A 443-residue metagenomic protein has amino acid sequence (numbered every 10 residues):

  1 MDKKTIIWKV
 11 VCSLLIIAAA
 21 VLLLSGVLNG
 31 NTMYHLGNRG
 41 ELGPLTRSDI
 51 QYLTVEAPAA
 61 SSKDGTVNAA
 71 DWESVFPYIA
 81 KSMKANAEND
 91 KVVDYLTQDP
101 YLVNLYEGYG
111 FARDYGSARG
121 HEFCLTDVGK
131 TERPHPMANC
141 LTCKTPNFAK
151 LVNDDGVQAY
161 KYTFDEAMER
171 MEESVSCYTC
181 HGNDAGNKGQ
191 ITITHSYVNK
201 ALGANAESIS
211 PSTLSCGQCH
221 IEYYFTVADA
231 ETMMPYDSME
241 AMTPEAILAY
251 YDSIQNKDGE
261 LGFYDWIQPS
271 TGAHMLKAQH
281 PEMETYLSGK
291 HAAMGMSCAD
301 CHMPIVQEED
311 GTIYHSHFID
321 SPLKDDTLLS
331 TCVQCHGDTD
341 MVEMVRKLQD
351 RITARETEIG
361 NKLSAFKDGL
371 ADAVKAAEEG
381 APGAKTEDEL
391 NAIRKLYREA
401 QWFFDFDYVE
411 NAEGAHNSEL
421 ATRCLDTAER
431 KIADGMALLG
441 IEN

Functional and structural regions predicted by a protein language model:
K4-T5, K9, S13, L23-Y115 (+4 more regions): Primarily the internal scaffold of c-type cytochrome electron-transfer domains, especially repeated/multiheme c-type
A19: Polar, low-complexity loop segments and adjacent catalytic/binding residues used for recognizing and processing sugar
Y106-P134, A138: Asp/Glu-centered strand-loop micro-motifs enriched in Gly/Pro and often flanked by an aromatic residue
R133-L151, G156: A cross-kingdom signal targeting lumenal/periplasmic-facing segments of multi-pass membrane and secretory-pathway
A437-N443: Long amphipathic alpha-helical segments
